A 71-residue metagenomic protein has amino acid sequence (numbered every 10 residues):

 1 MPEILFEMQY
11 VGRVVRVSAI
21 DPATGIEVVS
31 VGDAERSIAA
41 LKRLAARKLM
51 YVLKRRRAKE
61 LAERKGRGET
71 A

Functional and structural regions predicted by a protein language model:
M1-R56: Amphipathic, hydrophobic secondary-structure cores in small proteins
R56-A71: Short, charged, intrinsically disordered terminal tails
